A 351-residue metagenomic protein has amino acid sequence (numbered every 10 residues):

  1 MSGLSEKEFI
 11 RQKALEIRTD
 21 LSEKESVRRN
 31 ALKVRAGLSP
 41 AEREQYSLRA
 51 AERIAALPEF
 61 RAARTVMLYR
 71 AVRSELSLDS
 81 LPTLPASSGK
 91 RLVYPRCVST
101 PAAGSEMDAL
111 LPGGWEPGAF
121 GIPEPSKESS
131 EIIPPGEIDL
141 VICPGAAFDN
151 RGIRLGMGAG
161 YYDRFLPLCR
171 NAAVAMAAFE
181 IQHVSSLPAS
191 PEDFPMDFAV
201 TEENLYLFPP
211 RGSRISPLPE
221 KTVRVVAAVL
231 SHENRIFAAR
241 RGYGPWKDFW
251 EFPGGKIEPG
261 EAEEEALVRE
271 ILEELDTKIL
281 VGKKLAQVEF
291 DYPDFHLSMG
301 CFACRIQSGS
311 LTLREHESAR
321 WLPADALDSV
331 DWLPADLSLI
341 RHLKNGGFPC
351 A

Functional and structural regions predicted by a protein language model:
S2-F9, A36, S126, G136-V141 (+2 more regions): Surface-exposed, charge/polar-rich loops and edge strands
G3-E137: N-terminal active-site beta-alpha-beta segment that forms phosphate/nucleotide-binding and substrate-recognition loops
A71, C97, F179, E233 (+1 more regions): Cofactor-binding loop segments of dinucleotide-utilizing enzymes, especially the Rossmann-like FAD- and NAD(P)+-binding
P135, N150, P245-F249: A conserved beta-turn-beta hairpin within the catalytic core of GNAT-like acetyltransferases that forms part
A199, P245, W250, T312-A351: Nudix hydrolase/Nudix homology domain
R214-I236: Conserved N-terminal beta-strand and adjoining loop/helix that marks the start of the Nudix/MutT-like hydrolase domain
H232-E274: Conserved Nudix-box catalytic region and its N-terminal flanking loop in Nudix hydrolases and closely related
K278-L280, Q287-S310, S318-R320, A324 (+1 more regions): Active-site-adjacent beta-strand/loop module that shapes the phosphate/pyrophosphate-binding cleft
